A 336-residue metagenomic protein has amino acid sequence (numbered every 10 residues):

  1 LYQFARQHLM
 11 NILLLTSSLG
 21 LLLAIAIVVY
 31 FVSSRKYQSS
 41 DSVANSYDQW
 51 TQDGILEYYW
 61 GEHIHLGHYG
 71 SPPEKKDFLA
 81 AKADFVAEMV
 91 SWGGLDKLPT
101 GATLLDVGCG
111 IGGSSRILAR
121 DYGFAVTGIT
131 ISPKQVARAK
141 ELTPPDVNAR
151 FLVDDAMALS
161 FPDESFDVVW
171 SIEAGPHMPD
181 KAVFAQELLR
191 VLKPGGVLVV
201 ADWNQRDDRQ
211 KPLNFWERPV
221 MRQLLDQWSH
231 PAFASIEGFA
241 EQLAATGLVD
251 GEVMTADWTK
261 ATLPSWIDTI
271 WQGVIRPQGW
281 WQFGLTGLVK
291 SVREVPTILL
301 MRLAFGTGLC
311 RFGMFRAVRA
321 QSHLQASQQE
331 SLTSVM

Functional and structural regions predicted by a protein language model:
H8-Y58: N-terminal auxiliary segments of SAM/dcSAM-dependent transferases
L79-T100: Conserved alpha-helix/loop element of class I SAM-dependent methyltransferases that forms part of the SAM/SAH-binding
L105, I111-A158: Class I SAM-dependent methyltransferase SAM/SAH-binding core
M157-V169: A short acidic, Gly/Pro-enriched loop at the edge of an enzyme's catalytic core that lines a small-molecule cofactor
V168-D180: A short SAM/SAH-binding and catalytic strip from SAM-dependent methyltransferases
A182-V197: A short glycine-rich, Lys/Arg-flanked "PGG" loop and its adjoining helix->strand segment in the class I
V200-D202: Acidic carboxylate diad motif detector
P212-L309: Substrate-binding/catalytic lobe of Class I Rossmann-like enzymes that use SAM or dcSAM, i.e., the mid-to-C-terminal
